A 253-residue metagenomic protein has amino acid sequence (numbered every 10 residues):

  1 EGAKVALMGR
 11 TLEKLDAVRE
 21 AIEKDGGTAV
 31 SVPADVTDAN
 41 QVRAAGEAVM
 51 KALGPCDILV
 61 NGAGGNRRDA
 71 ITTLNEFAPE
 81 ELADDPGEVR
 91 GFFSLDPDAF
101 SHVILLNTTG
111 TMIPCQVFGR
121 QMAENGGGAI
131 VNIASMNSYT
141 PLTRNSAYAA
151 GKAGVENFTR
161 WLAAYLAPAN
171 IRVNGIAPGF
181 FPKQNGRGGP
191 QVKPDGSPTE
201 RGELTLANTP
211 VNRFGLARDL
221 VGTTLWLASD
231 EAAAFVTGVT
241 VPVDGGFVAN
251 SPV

Functional and structural regions predicted by a protein language model:
E13, P33-E47, P97, D219: The beta1-alpha1 cofactor-binding region of Rossmann-like NAD(H)/NADP(H)-dependent oxidoreductases
E20, K24, T72-P79, P168 (+2 more regions): A glycine/serine/threonine-rich, flexible loop-to-helix segment that serves as the NAD(P) cofactor-binding "lid"
E76-I113, G127, V131, V155 (+1 more regions): Catalytic Tyr-X3-Lys loop
C115, G151: Active-site helix of classical SDR
R120, A164-Y165: Alpha-helical segment proximal to the catalytic Tyr-Lys
G127, R213-V243, V248: C-terminal substrate-recognition "lid" of short-chain dehydrogenase/reductases
S135: Residue(s) in the substrate-gating loop at a strand-loop-helix junction that position the organic substrate next
A167, R172, F235-T237: Short, small/polar-rich loop/turn modules that mediate ligand/substrate recognition or access, typified
